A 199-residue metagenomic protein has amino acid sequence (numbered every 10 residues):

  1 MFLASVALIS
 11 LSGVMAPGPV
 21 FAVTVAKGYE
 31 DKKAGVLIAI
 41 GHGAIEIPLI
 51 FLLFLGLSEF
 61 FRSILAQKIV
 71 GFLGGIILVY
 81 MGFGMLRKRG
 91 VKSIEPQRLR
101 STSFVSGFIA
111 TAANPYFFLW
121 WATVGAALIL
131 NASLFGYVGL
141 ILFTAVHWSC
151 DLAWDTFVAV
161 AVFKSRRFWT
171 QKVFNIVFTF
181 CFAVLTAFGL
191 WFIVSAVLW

Functional and structural regions predicted by a protein language model:
F2-K68, V124-F143: Juxtamembrane transmembrane-helix termini in multi-pass membrane transport proteins
S10-V14, T111-P115, W148-D155: Residue-level hotspots within the lipid-embedded alpha helices of multi-pass solute transporters
K33-V105, A161-K164, F168, F180 (+1 more regions): Membrane helix-loop-helix hairpins that form the core translocation module of multi-pass transporters
V105-V124: Selected transmembrane alpha-helices and immediately adjacent juxtamembrane segments of polytopic inner-membrane
G139-V162: Hydrophobic alpha-helical transmembrane segments of multi-pass membrane transport proteins, especially secondary
W191-W199: Juxtamembrane boundary at the C-terminal end of a transmembrane helix
